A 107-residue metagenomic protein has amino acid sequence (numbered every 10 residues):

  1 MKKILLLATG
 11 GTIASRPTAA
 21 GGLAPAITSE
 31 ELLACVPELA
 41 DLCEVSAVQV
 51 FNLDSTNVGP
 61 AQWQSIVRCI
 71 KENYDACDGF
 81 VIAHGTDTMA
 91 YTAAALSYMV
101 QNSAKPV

Functional and structural regions predicted by a protein language model:
M1-V107: Active-site histidine-anchored catalytic micro-motif
